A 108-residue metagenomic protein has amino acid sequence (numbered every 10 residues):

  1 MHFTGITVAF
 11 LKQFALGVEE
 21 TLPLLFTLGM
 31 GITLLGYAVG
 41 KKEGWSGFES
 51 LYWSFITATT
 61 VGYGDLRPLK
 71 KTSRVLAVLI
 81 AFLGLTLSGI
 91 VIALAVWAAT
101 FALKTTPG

Functional and structural regions predicted by a protein language model:
M1-K41, T86-A102, P107: Pore-domain transmembrane helices of cation channels
T4-A15, E19, F48, Y52-T59 (+1 more regions): Membrane-interacting alpha-helical segments
L22-F55, R67-S73: Outer-pore turret/helix-boundary of cation channels
E49-P107: Pore domain of cation channels
